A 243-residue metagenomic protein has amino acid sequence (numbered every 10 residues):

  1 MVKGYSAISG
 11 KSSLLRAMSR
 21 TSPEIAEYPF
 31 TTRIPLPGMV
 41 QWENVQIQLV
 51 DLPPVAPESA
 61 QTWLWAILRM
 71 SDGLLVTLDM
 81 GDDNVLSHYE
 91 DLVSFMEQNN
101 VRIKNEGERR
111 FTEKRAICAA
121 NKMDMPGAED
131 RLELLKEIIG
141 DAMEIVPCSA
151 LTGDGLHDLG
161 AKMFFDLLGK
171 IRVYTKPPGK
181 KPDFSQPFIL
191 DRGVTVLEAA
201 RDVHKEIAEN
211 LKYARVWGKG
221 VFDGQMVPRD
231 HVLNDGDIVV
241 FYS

Functional and structural regions predicted by a protein language model:
M1-D83: Conserved G1/Walker A P-loop phosphate-binding module
M1-V2, S9, K104-S243: C-terminal-of-GTPase-core extension/linker across diverse P-loop GTPases
G10, T21-S22, A26-F30, I34 (+9 more regions): Aromatic-residue detector
L14, D51, L92, N121 (+1 more regions): Conserved RecA-like P-loop NTPase ATPase core
S19, P23-A26, I34, G38-W42 (+9 more regions): Signal for well-folded cores of large energy- and translation-related assemblies
V40, L49, L92, V173-T175 (+1 more regions): Generic structural hydrophobic/aromatic packing signal, biased to beta-strands
V40-I47, T62-I145: Conserved C-terminal guanine-recognition region of P-loop GTPase G domains, centered on the G4
